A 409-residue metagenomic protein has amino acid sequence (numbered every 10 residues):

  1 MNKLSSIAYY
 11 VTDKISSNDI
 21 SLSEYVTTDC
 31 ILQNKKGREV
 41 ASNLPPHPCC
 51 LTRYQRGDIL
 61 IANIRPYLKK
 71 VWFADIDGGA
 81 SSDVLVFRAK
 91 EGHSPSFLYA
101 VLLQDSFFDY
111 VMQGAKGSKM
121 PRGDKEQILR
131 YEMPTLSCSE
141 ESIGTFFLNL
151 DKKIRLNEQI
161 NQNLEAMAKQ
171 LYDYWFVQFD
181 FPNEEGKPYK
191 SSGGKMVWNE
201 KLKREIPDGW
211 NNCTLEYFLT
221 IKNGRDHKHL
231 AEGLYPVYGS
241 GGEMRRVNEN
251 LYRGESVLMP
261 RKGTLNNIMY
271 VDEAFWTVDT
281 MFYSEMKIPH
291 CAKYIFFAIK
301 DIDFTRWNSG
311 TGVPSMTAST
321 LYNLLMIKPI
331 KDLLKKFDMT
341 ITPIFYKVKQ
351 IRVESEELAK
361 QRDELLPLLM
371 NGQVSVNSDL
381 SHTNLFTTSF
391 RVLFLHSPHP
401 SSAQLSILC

Functional and structural regions predicted by a protein language model:
M1-S17, P134-Y174, S192-G239, L333-K335 (+3 more regions): Non-catalytic DNA-recognition/assembly elements of restriction-modification systems
S5-S17, S21-R56, M196-R204, C213-L258 (+1 more regions): Sequence-specific dsDNA recognition surfaces
S6, Q178, E184-E185, G310 (+1 more regions): Secondary-structure transition motif
E24-Y25, D29, D77-G79, V86 (+1 more regions): Hydrophobic alpha-helical signal-anchor/transmembrane segments
C50-T52, R56-D105, G239-L324: A short beta-sheet element
G79-D83, K116-G144, L148, W276-M281 (+1 more regions): A short glycine-rich beta-alpha junction/loop motif
Y99, L103-Q113, E132-P134: Well-ordered mid-protein domain cores that form the structural environment of catalytic cofactors
N183, K190, N384-F386: Acidic, turn-prone loop/beta-hairpin segments
